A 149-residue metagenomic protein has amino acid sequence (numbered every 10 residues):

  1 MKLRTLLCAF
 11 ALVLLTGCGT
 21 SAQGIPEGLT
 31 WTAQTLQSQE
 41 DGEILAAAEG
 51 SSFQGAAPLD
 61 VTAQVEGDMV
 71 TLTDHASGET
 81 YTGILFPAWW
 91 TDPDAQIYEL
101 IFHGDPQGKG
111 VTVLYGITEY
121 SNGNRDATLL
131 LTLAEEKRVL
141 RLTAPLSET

Functional and structural regions predicted by a protein language model:
M1-L7: Bacterial N-terminal signal peptides that target proteins for export
L14-G17: C-terminal motif of bacterial Sec signal peptides marking the signal peptidase cleavage site
G19-S21: Bacterial signal peptide processing site
G24-G55: Tryptophan-anchored aromatic micro-motifs
P26-G28, D60, G67: Surface-exposed or flexible loop/turn and strand-edge residues in extracellular/cell-surface modules
T35, S77-T91, D126-T149: Edge beta-strand at a domain terminus
L36-Q39, A56, Q64-G123: Contiguous, well-ordered beta-strand patches that form the walls/edges of small beta-barrel/beta-sandwich domains
